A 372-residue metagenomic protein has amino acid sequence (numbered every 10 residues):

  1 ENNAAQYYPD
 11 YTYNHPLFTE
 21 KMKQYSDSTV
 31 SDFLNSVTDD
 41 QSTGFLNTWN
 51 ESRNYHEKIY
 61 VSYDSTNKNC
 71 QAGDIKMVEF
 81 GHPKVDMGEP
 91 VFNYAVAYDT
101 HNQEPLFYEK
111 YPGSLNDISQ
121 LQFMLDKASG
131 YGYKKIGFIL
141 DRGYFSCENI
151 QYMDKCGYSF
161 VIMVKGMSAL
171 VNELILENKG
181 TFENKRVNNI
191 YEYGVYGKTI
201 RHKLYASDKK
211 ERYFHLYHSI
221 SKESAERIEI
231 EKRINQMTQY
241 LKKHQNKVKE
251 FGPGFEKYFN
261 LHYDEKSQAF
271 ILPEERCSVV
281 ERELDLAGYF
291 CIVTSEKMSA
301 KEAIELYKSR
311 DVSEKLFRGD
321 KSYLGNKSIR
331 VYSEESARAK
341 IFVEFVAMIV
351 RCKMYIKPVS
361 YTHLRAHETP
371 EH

Functional and structural regions predicted by a protein language model:
N3-G73: Electropositive nucleic-acid engagement tracts
Y8, A303-R330: Short amphipathic alpha-helical "interface-anchor" segments enriched in bulky aromatics
H15-M22, D40, N54-H56, T100-E104 (+4 more regions): Secondary-structure transition/capping motifs at alpha-helix termini and the adjoining loop/turn into the next element
M22, S26, I59, G88-V91 (+5 more regions): Secondary-structure capping and boundary motifs in well-ordered enzyme cores
M87-S129: Electropositive, glycine- and tryptophan-enriched low-complexity nucleic-acid-binding patches
P90-F92, K110, S159-L306, V359: An anionic, glycine-rich sequence signature occurring as long contiguous blocks
K110, L115-F123, G130, Y144-R186 (+3 more regions): Catalytic or ion-translocation cores adjacent to nucleophile or general acid/base/metal-coordination motifs in diverse
T362-E371: Conserved small/polar residues in nucleotide/adenosyl-binding loops
